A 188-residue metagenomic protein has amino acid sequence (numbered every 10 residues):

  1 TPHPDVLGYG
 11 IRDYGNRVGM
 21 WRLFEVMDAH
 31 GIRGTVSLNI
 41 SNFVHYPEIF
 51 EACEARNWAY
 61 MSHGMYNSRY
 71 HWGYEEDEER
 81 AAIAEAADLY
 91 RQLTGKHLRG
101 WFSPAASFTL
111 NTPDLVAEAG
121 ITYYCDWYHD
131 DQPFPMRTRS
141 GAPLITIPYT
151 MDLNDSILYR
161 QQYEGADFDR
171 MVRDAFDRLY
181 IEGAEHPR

Functional and structural regions predicted by a protein language model:
T1-G100, A105-I145, D169-R188: Catalytic alpha-helical scaffold of carbohydrate-active enzymes acting on polysaccharides/glycoconjugates
I147-D167: Positively charged, amphipathic and often flexible ligand-engagement surfaces
